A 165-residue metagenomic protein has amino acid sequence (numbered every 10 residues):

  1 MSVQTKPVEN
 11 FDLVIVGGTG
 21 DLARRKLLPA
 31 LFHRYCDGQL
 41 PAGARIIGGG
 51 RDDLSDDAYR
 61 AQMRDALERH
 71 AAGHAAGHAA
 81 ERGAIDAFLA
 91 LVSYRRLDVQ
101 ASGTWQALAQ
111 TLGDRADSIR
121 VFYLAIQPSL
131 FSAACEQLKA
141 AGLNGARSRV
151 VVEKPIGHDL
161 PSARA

Functional and structural regions predicted by a protein language model:
M1-A58, Q110: N-terminal low-complexity, Ser/Thr- and acidic-residue-enriched intrinsically disordered segments
D12, I119-V121: Structural motif
L27-C36, M63-H70, L108-Q110, A134-K139: Short, well-ordered amphipathic alpha-helices
C36-S93: Glycine-rich phosphate-binding loop and adjoining beta1-alpha1-beta2 segment of Rossmann-like nucleotide-binding folds
H70-I119, L143: A structured beta-alpha segment of the ubiquitous adenosine-cofactor-binding alpha/beta core
Q100-G103, A107, R120, P128-V150 (+1 more regions): Rossmann-fold NAD(P)-binding glycine/threonine-rich loop
T111, L124-A125: Short, well-ordered coil/turn residues at beta-beta hairpins and beta-strand->alpha-helix junctions within
